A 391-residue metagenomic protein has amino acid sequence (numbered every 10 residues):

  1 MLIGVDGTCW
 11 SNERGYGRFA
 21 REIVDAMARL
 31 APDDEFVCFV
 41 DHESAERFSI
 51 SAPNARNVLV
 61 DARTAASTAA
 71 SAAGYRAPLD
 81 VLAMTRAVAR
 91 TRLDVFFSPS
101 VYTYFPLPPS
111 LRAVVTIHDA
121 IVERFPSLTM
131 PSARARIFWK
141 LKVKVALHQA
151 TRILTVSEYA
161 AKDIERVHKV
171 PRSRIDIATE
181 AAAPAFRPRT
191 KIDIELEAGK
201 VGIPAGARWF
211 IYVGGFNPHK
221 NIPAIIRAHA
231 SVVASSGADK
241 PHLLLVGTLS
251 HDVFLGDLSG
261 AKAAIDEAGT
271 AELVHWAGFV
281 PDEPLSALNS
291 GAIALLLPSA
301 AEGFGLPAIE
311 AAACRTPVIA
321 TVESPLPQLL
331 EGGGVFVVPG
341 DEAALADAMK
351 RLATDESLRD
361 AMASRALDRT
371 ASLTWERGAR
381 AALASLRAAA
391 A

Functional and structural regions predicted by a protein language model:
M1-A391: Carbohydrate transferase catalytic cores enriched for Leloir-type hexosyltransferases
